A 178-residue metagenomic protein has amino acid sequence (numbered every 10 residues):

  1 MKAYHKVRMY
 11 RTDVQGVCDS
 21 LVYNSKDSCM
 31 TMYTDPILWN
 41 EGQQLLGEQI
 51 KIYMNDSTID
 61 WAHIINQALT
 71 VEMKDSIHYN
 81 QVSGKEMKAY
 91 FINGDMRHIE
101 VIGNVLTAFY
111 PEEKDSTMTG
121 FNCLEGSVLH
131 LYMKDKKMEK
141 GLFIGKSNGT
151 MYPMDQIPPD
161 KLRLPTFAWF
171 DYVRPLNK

Functional and structural regions predicted by a protein language model:
M1-K178: Mature-chain termini and adjacent capping regions
